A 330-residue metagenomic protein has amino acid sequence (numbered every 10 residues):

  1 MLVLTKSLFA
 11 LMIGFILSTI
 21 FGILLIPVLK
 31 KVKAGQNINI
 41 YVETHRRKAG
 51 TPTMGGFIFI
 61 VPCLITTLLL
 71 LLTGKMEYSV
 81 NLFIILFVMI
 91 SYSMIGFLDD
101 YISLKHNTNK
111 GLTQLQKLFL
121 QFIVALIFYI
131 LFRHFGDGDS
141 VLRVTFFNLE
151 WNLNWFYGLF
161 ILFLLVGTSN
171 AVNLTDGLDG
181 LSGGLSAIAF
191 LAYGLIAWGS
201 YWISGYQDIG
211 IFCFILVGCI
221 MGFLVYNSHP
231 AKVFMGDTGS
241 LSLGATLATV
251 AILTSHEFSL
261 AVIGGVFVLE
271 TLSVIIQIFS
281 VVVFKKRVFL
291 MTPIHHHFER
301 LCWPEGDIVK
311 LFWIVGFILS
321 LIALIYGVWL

Functional and structural regions predicted by a protein language model:
M1-V28, F59-M94, F128-H134, N154-I161 (+1 more regions): Alpha-helical transmembrane segments
I23-V42: Membrane-interface helix-loop junction between the first two transmembrane segments
K31-Q36, S140-R143, F284-L290: Short, Lys/Arg-enriched, Gly/Pro-containing loop segments at transmembrane-helix junctions of multi-pass membrane
N39-P52, N107-L120, H295, R300: Juxtamembrane helix-capping/reentrant segments at transmembrane boundaries
A49-T51, T145-F156: Short aromatic-rich membrane-water interface segments that cap or initiate transmembrane helices in multi-pass membrane
K75-E77, L104-K105, G136-L149, W202-G205: Membrane-interface helix termini and inter-helical loops of multi-pass transporters
Y78-S79, F83-T113, K117-F119: Hydrophobic alpha-helical hairpins/lids featuring a short glycine-rich hinge
